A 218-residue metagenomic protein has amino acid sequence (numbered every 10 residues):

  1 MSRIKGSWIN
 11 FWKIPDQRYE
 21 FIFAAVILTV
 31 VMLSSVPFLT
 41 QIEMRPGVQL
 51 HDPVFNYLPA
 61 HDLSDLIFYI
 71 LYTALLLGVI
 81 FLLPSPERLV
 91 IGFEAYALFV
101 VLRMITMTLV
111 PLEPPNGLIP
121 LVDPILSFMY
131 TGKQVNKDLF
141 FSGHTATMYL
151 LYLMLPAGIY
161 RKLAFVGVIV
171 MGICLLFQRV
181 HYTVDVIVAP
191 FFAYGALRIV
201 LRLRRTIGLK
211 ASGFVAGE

Functional and structural regions predicted by a protein language model:
S2-A74, L112, G217: N-terminal transmembrane-helix/juxtamembrane module of multi-pass inner/ER membrane proteins
Y19-I27, V90-L98, L163-V166, V184: Alpha-helical transmembrane segments of integral membrane proteins
I27-S35, L39, L102-M107, F192-L197: Alpha-helical transmembrane segments of multipass membrane proteins
M32-L33, V100-T106, V168-R179: Aromatic-anchored segments of alpha-helical transmembrane domains
I42-P53, L83-R161, V168, R205-E218: Membrane-interface loops
I70-E87: Internal transmembrane alpha-helix with an interfacial aromatic "cap," most often the third helix
L75-I80, T145-A164, P190-V200: Membrane-interfacial alpha-helical segments at the cytosolic side of multi-pass membrane proteins
D138-F140, V170-A196: Interfacial helix-loop-helix junctions of multi-pass membrane proteins
